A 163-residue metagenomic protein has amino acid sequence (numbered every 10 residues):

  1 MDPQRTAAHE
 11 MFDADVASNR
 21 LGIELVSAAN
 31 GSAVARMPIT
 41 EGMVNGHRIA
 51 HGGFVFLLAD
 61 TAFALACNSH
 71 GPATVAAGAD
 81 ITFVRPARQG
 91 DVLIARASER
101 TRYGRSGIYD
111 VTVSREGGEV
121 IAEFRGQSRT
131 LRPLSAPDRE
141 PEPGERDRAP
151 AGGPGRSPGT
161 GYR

Functional and structural regions predicted by a protein language model:
M1-D2, H70, A87-Q89, S98-R163: HotDog/MaoC-like acyl-thioester-processing domains
M1-R36, T40, R139-R163: Non-catalytic linker/capping segments at the edges of enzyme domains
N19-L21, G31-A33, G52, A73-A79 (+3 more regions): A generic structural signal for short beta-strands and their flanking turns/coil linkers
N30-G31, I39-M43, A62-F63, Q89: Short, charged/polar surface micro-motifs in flexible loops or helix N-caps
M37-I39, F83, T130: Hydrophobic residues in beta-strands and at strand termini
N45-A64: Compact, glycine-rich, soluble single-domain proteins
A64-I94, E99: Hydrophobic beta-strand-centered segment that forms part of the acyl-chain substrate-binding groove
